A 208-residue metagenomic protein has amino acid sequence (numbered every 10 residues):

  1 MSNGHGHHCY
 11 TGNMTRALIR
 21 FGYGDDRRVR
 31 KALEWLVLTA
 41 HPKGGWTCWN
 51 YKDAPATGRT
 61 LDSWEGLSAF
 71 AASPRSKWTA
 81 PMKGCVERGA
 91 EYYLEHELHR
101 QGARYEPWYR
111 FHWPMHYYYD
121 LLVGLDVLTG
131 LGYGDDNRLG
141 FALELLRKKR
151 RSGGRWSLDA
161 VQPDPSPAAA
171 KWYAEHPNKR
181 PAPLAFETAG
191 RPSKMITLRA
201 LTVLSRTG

Functional and structural regions predicted by a protein language model:
M1-K31, T39-F141, L158-G208: An alpha-helical repeat/solenoid feature that recognizes helix-turn-helix modules
L145-S152, S157-P163: Catalytic-face loop-and-helix region of soluble metabolic enzyme cores
